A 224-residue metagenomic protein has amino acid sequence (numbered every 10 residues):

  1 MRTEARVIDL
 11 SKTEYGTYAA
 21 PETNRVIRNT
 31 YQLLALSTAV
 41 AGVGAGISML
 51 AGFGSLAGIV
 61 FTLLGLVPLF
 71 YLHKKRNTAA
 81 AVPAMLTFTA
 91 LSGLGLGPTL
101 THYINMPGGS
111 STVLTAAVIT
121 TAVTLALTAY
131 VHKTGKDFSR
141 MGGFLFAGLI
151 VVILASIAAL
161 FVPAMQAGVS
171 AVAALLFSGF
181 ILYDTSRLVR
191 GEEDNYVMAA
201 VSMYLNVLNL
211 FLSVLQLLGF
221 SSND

Functional and structural regions predicted by a protein language model:
M1-D224: A hydrophobic alpha-helical transmembrane-helix feature that marks the membrane cores and membrane-interface segments
